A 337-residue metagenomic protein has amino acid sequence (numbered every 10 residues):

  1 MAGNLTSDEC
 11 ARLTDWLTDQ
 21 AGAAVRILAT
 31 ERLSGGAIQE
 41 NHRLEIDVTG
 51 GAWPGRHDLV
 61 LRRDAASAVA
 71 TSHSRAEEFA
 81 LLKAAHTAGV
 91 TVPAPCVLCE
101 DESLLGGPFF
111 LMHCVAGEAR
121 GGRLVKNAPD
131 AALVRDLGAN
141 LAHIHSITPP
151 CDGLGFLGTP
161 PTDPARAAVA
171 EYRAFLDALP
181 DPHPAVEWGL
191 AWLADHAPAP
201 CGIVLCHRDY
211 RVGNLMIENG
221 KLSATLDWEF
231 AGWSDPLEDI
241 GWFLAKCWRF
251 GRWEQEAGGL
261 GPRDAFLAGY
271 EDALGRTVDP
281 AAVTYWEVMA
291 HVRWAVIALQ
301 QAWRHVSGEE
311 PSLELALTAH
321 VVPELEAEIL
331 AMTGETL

Functional and structural regions predicted by a protein language model:
M1-V25: Juxta-kinase regulatory segment immediately upstream of eukaryotic protein kinase catalytic domains
E31-W192, H196-G202: ATP-binding pocket architecture of kinase catalytic cores
L205-H207, V212: Catalytic-loop of the protein kinase fold
A224-D227: Pre-DFG segment of protein kinase catalytic domains
E238-G275, M289-G308: Active-site activation/catalytic loop segments of kinase-like enzymes and analogous catalytic loops in related
T277-M289: All-alpha amphipathic helical-bundle segments outside canonical DNA-binding/catalytic cores that form hydrophobic
